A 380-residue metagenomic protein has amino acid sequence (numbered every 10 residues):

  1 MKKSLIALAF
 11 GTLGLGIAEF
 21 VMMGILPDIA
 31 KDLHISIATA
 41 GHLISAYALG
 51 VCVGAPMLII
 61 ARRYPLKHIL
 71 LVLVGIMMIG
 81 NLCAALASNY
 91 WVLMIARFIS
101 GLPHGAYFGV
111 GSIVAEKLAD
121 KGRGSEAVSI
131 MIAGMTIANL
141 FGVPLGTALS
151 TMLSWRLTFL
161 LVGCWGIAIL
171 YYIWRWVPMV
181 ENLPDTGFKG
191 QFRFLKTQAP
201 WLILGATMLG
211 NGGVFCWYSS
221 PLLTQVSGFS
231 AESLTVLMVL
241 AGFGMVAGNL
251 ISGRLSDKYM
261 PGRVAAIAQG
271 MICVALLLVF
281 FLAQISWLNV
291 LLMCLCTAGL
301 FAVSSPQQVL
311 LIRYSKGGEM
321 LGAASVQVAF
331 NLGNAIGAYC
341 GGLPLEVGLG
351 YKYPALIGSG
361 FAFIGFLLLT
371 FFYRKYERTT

Functional and structural regions predicted by a protein language model:
H34, L86-V92, P103, G228 (+2 more regions): Helix-breaking motifs and short loop linkers at transmembrane-helix boundaries and internal kinks in secondary membrane
V53-W91: Conserved MFS/SLC helix-loop-helix module at the cytosolic interface between two early adjacent transmembrane helices
G54-L66, G248-M260, L345-E346: Helix-to-loop junctions at the C-terminal end of transmembrane segments in multipass secondary transporters
G80-C83, W91-S100, W287-L295: Paired small-residue
Y90-V92, K121-R175: Helix-loop-helix hairpin linking two adjacent transmembrane segments in secondary transporters
A96-G134: Cytoplasmic helix-loop-helix junction between adjacent transmembrane helices in 12-TM secondary transporters
W176-T207: Juxtamembrane intracellular "pre-TM" segments in multi-pass secondary transporters
G262-Q307: C-terminal transmembrane helical hairpin of 12-TM major facilitator-type secondary transporters
